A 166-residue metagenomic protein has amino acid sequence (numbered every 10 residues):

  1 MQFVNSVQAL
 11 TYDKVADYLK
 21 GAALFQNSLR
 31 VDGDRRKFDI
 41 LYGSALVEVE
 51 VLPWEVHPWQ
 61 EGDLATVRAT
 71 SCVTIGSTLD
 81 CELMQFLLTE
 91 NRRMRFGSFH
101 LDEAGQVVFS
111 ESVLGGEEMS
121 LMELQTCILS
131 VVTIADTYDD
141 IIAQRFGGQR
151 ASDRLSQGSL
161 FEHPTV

Functional and structural regions predicted by a protein language model:
M1-E50, L101: Charge-rich, low-complexity N-terminal segments
G33-S77: Hydrophobic-cavity lipid-handling domains and compact docking modules
P53, V113-G115: A short beta-strand motif that forms part of the nucleic acid-binding face of small beta-barrel RNA-binding folds
A65-Q106: Short, internal acidic amphipathic alpha-helical interface segments that mediate docking to partner proteins
V107-E111: Short, aliphatic-rich beta-strand segments
G116-C127: A short acidic/glycine-rich loop-to-helix N-cap element
Q125-G148: A conserved amphipathic terminal alpha-helix motif
I142-V166: Short, highly charged C-terminal tails/helix-capping segments
